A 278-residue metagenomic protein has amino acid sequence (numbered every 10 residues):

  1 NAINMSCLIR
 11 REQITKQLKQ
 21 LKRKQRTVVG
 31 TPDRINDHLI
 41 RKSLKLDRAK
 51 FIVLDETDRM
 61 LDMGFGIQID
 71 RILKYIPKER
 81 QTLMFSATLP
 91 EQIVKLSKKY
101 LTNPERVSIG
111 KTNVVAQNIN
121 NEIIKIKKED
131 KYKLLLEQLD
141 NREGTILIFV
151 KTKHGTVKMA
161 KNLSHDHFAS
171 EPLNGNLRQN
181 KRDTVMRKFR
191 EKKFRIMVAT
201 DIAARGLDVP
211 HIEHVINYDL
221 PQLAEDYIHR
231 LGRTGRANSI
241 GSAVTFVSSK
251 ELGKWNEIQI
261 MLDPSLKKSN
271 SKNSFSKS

Functional and structural regions predicted by a protein language model:
N1-S278: Conserved helicase RecA-like core
